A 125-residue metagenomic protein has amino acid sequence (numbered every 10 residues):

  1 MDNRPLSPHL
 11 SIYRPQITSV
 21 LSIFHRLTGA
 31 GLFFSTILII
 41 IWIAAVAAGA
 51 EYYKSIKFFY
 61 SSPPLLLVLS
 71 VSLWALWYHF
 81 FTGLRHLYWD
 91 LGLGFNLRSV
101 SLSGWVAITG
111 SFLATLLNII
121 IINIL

Functional and structural regions predicted by a protein language model:
M1-L125: Membrane-embedded alpha-helical bundles that constitute the cytochrome b-like, heme-associated redox core of multi-pass
